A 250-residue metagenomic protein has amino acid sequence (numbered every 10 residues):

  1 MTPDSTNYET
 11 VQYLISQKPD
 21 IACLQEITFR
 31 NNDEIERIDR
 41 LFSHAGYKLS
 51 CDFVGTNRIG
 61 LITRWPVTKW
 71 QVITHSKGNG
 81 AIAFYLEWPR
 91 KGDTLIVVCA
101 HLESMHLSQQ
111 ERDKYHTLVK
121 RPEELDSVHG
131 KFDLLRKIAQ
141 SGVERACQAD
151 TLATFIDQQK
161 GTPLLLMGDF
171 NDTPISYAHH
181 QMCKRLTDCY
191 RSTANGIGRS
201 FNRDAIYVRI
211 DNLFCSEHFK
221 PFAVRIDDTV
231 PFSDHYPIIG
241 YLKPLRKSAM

Functional and structural regions predicted by a protein language model:
M1, T94-E103, V128-L135, M167: Active-site-proximal beta-strand elements of phosphoester/diester hydrolases
M1-S16: N-terminal signal-anchor transmembrane helix
T2-S5, F29-D33, T56, M105 (+3 more regions): Active-site environment of divalent metal-dependent phosphoester hydrolases
P3-T6, I21, Q25-T117, L213 (+1 more regions): Structured beta-strand-rich core segments of catalytic domains in phosphoester-bond hydrolases
T6, T10, E34-I38, S141 (+3 more regions): Stable alpha-helical elements in mature extracytoplasmic
V72-T74, Y85, A146-L165, F170-M250: Metal-dependent phosphoester-hydrolase catalytic domains
R112-I138: A solvent-exposed, charged loop/short amphipathic helix patch at secondary-structure junctions
